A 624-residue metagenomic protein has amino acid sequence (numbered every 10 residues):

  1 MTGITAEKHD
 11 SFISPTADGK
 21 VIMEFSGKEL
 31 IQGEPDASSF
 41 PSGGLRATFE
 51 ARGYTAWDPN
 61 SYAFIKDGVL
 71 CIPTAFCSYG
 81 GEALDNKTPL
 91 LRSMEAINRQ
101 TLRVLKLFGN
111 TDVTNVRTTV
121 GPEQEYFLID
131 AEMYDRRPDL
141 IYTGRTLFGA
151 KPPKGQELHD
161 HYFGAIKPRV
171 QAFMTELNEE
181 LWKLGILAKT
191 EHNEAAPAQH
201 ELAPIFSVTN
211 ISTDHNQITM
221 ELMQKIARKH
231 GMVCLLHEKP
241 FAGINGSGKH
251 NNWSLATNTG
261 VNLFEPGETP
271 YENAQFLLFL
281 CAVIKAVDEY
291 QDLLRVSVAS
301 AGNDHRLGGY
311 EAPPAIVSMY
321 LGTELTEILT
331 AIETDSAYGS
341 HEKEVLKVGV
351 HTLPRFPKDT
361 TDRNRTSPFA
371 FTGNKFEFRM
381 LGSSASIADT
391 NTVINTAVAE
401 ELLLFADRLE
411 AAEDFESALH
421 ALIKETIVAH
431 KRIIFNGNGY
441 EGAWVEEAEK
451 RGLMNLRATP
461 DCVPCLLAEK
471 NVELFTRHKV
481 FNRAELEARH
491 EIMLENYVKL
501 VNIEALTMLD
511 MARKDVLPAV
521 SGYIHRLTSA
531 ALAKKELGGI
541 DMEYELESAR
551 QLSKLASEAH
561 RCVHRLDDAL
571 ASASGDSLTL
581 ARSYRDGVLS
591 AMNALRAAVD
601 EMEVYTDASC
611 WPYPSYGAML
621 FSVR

Functional and structural regions predicted by a protein language model:
M1-E29: N-terminal prosegments of processed precursors
K8-H9, P240, R363-R365: Eukaryotic intrinsically disordered and solvent-exposed regulatory patches
H9, A47-T48, M380, A618-F621: Intrinsically disordered, low-complexity segments used for protein-protein interactions
K20, K28-L236, N245-G248, L255-M493: Glycine-rich, acidic/polar active-site loops that bind/position phosphate-bearing ligands
E24, H215-K229, L255, F371-L381 (+2 more regions): Hydrophobic/aromatic-rich, well-ordered segments within soluble, folded domains that form packed cores
I141, N216, E238-K239, E265-T269 (+5 more regions): Composition- and surface-driven signal marking solvent-exposed, interaction-prone regions in large proteins
V428-R624: C-terminal amphipathic alpha-helical interaction region
